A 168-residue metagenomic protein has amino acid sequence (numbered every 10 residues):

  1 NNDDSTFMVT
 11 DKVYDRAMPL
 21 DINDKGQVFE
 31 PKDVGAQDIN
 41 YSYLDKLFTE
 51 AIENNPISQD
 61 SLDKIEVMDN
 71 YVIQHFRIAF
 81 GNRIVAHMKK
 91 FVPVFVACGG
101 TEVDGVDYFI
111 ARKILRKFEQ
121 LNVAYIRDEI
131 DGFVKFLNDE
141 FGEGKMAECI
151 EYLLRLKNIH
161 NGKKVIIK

Functional and structural regions predicted by a protein language model:
N1-K168: C-terminal regulatory/interaction module of P-loop NTP-utilizing enzymes
